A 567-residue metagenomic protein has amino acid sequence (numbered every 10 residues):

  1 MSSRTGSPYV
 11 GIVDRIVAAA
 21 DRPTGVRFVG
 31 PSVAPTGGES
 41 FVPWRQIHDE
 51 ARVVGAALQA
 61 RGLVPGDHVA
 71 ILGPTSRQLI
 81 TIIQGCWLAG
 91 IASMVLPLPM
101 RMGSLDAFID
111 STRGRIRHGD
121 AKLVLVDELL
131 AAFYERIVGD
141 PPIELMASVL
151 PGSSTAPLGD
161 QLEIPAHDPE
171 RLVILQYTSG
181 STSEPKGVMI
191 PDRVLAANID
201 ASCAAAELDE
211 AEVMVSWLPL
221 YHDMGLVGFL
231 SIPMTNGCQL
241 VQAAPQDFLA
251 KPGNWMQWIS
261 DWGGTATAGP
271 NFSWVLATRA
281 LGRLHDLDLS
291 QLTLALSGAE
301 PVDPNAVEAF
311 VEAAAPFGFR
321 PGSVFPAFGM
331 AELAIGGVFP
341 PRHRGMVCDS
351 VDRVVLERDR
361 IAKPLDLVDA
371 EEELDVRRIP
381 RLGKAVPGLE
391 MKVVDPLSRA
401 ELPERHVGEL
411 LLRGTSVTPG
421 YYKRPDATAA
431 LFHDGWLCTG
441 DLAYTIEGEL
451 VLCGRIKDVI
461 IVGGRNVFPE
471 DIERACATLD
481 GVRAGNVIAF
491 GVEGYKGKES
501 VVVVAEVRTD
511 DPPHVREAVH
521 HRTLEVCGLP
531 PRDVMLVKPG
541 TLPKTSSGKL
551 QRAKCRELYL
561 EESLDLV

Functional and structural regions predicted by a protein language model:
D14-P43, L172-L175, T182, G329 (+1 more regions): AMP-dependent adenylate-forming
T24, L158-Y177, S183-E184, V194 (+2 more regions): Conserved pre-ATP/AMP-binding loop-to-beta segment of ANL
R27-S76, I80-I82, R101-D110, A166 (+1 more regions): Conserved AMP-binding/adenylate-forming core of the ANL superfamily
A196-V213, D223-T265, A280-L281: Conserved AMP-binding/adenylation subdomain of ANL enzymes
S260, T267, G414, P419-G420 (+2 more regions): AMP-binding/adenylate-forming catalytic core of the ANL superfamily
G264-A268, A280-L374, E390, R399: Gly/Ser/Thr-rich phosphate-binding loop
D375-R405, E409-P469: Conserved ATP-binding/catalytic segment of the ANL
I460, N486-G491, V502-V503, H520-V567: Conserved C-terminal "lid"/linker of ANL adenylate-forming enzymes
